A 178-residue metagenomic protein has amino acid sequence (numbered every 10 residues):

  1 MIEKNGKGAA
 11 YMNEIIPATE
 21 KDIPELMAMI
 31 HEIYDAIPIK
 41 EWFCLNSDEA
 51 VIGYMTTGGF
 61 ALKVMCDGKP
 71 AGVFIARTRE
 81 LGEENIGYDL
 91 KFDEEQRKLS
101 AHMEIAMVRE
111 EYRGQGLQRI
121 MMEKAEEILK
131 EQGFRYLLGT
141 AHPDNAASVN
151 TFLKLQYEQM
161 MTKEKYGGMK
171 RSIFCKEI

Functional and structural regions predicted by a protein language model:
M12-A28, I39: A short beta-loop-alpha structural element at the N-terminal edge of CoA-dependent acyl/N-acetyltransferase catalytic
M27, H31-G53: Conserved GNAT-fold acetyl-CoA-binding loop/helix
G59-R77: Conserved beta-hairpin
V73-I105: Conserved acyl-donor/pantetheine-binding loop and adjacent beta-alpha core of acyl/acetyltransferases and related
I105-V108, G114-E127, N150, K154: Conserved acetyl-CoA-binding loop-helix of GNAT-fold acetyltransferases
R113, G139-V149, G167: Conserved beta-strand-loop-alpha-helix junction that forms the acyl-donor binding cleft
R119, E131, P143-M161: Conserved active-site alpha-helix within GNAT-family acetyltransferase domains
L129-A141: Conserved GNAT acetyl-CoA-binding A-motif
